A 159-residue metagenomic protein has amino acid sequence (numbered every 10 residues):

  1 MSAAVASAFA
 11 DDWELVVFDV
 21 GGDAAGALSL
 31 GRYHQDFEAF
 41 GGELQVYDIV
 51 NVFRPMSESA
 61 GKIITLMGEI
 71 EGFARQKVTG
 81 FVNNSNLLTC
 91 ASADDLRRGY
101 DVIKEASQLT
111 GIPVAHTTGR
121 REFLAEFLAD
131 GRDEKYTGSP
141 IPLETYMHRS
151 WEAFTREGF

Functional and structural regions predicted by a protein language model:
M1-R32: Glycine/small-residue-rich loop that forms an oxyanion/phosphate-binding "nest" at active or ligand-binding sites
S7-W13, D101-I103, E134-T145: Short, structured secondary-structure boundary patches
A24-T137, S150: Conserved catalytic-core segment of NTP-binding enzymes
F40, Y136-F159: C-terminal accessory extensions appended to soluble enzyme cores
